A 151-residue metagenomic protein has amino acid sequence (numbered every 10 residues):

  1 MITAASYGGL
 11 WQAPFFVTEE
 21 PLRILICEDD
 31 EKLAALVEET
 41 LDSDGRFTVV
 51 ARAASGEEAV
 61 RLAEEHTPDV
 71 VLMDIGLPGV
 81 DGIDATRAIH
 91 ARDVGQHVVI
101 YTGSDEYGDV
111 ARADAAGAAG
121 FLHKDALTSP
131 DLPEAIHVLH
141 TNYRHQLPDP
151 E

Functional and structural regions predicted by a protein language model:
M1-R23, P130-E151: Non-catalytic signal-transmission and effector/linker regions of two-component phosphorelay proteins
E28: Conserved acidic carboxylate
R46-A54, L62: Short hydrophobic/Thr-rich beta-strand motif most characteristic of the beta2 strand and flanking loop of CheY-like
S55-E58, D81-D84: Acidic catalytic/metal-coordinating carboxylates
P78: The feature encodes the CheY-like receiver
I83-V94: Short amphipathic alpha-helix used as the core "switch/output" element in two-component signaling
D84, D105-L122, A126-P130, E134 (+1 more regions): Alpha4 helix (beta4-alpha4-beta5 surface) of REC/receiver domains from two-component response regulators
